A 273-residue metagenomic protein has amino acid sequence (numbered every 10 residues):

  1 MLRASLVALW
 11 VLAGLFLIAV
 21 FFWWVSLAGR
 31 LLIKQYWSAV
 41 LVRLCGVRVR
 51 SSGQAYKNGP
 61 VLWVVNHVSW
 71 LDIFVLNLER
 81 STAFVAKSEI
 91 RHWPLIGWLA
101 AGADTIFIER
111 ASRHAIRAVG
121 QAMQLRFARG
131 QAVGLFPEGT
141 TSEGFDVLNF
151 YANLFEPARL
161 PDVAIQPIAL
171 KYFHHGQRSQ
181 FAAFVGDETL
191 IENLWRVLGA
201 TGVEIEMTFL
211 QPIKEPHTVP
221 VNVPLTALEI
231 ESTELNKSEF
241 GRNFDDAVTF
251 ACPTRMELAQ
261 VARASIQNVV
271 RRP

Functional and structural regions predicted by a protein language model:
M1-Q35, R50-A55, H175, L198-A200 (+2 more regions): Membrane-interfacial terminal anchoring regions of lipid-handling membrane enzymes
G14-L31, V42-L44, A55-R113, T233 (+1 more regions): Catalytic core of membrane glycerolipid acyltransferases/transacylases, capturing the structured, soluble-facing
P60-L62, T105, A132-F136, A164: Residue-level preference for the first positions of well-ordered beta-strands
K87, I108, F136, I168-L170: Generic beta-sheet signal
E89, R113-I116, V147, D187: A conditional alpha-helix N-cap/helix-loop micro-motif detector
L95-G97, E143-E229, N236-F250: A cross-family acyltransferase "interaction/gating" segment
I116, M123-F127, Q131-F155: Soluble extracytoplasmic domains of inner/organellar membrane proteins
